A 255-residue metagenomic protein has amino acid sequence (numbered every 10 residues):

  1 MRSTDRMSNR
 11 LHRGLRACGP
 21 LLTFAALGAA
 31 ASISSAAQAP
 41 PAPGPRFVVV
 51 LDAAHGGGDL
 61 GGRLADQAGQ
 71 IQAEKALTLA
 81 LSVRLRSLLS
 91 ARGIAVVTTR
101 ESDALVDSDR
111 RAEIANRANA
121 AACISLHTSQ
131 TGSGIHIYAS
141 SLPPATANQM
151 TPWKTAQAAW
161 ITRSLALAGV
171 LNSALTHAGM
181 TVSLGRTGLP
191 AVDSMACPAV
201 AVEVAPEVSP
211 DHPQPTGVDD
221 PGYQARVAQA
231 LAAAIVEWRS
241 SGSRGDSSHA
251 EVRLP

Functional and structural regions predicted by a protein language model:
M1-R13: N-terminal secretory signal peptides that target proteins for export/translocation
R13, A39, A68-Q70: Intrinsic disorder/low-complexity segments enriched in polar/small residues
G14, G19-P20, I114: Hydrophobic residues within membrane-embedded alpha helices
C18-A30: Bacterial N-terminal signal peptides
A30-A39: Boundary at the C-terminal end of the N-terminal hydrophobic targeting segment
P40-R46, Q72-P255: Active-site-proximal helix/loop segments of hydrolytic enzymes
F47-I71: Short glycine-rich His-centered loop
